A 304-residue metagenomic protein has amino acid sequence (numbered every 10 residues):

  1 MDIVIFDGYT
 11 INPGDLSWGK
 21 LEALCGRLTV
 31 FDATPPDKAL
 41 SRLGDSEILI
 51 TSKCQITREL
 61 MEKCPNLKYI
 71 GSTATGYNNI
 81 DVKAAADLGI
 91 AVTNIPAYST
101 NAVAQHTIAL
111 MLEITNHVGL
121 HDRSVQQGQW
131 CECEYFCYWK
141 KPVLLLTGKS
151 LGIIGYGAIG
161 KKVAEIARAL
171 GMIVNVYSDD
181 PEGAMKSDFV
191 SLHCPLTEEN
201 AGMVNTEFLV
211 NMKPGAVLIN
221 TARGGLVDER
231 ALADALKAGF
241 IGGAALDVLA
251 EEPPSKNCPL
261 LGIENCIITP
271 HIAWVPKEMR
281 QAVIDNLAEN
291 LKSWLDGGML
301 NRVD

Functional and structural regions predicted by a protein language model:
M1-S46: N-terminal glycine-/charge-rich "phosphate-binding" loop or analogous flexible N-terminal tail
D32, T73-A74, I90-N101: Short beta->alpha connector loops at strand-helix junctions that form conserved, small/polar/Pro-enriched
S46, C64, S187: An anion/phosphate-binding loop that grips the pyrophosphate of nucleotide cofactors and donors
I56-M61, I173-N175, D179-P259: Rossmann-like adenosine-cofactor binding region
L88, P96-S150: Phosphate-binding beta-alpha-beta segment of Rossmann-like dinucleotide-binding domains, i.e., the NAD(P)
Y156-G157: Glycine-rich Rossmann-fold phosphate-binding loop(s) that bind the pyrophosphate of adenine dinucleotide cofactors
G160-K161: N-terminal Rossmann-fold NAD(P) dinucleotide-binding loop
R168, G215-D304: Rossmann-like dinucleotide-binding domain for NAD(H)/NADP(H)
